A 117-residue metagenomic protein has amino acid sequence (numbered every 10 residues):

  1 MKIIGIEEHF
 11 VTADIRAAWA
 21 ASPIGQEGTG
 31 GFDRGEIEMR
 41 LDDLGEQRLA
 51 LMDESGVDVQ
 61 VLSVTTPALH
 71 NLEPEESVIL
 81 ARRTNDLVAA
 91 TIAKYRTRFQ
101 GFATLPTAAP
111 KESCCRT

Functional and structural regions predicted by a protein language model:
M1-T117: Helix-coil boundary/capping segments in enzymes
